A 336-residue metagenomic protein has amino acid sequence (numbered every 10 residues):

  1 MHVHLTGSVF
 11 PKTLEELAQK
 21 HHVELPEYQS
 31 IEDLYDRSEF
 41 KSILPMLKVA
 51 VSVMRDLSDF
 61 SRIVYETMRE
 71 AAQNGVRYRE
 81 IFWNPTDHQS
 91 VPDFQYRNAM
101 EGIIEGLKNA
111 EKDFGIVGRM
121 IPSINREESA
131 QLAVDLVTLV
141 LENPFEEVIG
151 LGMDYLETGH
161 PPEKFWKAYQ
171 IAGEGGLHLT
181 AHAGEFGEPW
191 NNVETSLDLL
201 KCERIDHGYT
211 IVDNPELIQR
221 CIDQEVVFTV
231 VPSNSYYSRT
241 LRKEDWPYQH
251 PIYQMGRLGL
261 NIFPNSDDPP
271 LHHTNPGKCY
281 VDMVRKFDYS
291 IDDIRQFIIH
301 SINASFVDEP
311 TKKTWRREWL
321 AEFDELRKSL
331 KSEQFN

Functional and structural regions predicted by a protein language model:
M1-L177, E185-N191, T195-R204, T210-V227 (+1 more regions): Metal-cofactor-binding active-site regions of metalloenzymes
